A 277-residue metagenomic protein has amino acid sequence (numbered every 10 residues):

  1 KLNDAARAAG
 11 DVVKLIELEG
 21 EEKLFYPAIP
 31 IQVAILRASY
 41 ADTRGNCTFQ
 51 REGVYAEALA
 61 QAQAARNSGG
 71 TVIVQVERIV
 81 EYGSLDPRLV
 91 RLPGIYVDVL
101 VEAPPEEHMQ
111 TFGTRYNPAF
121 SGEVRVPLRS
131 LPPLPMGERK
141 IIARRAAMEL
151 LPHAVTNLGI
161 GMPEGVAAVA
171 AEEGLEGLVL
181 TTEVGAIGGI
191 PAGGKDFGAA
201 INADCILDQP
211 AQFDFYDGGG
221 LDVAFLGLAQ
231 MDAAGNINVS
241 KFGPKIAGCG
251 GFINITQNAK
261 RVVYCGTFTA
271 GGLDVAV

Functional and structural regions predicted by a protein language model:
K1-P127, G194-V277: Conserved phosphate- and dinucleotide-binding cores of soluble alpha/beta proteins, encompassing both enzyme active
Q61, E123-Q209: N-terminal active-site beta-alpha-beta segment that forms phosphate/nucleotide-binding and substrate-recognition loops
